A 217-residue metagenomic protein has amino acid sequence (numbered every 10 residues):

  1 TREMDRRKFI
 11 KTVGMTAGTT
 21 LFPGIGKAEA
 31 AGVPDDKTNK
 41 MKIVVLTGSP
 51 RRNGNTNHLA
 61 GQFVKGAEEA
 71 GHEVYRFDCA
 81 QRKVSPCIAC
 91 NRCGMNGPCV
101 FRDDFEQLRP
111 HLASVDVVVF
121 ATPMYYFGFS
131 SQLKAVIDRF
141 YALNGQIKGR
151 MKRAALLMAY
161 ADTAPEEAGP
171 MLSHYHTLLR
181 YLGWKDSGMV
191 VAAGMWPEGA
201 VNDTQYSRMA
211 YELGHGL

Functional and structural regions predicted by a protein language model:
T1-A17: N-terminal secretory signal peptides and thylakoid transit peptides that target proteins across membranes
V13-A121, F127-L143, A200, T204-L217: N-terminal beta1-alpha1-beta2 submodule of the flavodoxin-like/Rossmannoid cofactor-binding fold
G48, C79, M158-A161, A192: Cofactor-binding loop segments of dinucleotide-utilizing enzymes, especially the Rossmann-like FAD- and NAD(P)+-binding
E73-F77, K185-A192: Short beta-strand elements in bilobed, periplasmic/extracellular small-molecule ligand-binding domains
P123, G194-M195: Flexible loop residues that form catalytic and substrate-binding hotspots at small-molecule/glycan-binding clefts
Q132, K148-S187: Short, glycine-/small-residue-rich phosphate/pyrophosphate-handling segment
A159, M195-A200: A short acidic, helix-capping loop that chelates divalent metal ions and anchors anionic groups
